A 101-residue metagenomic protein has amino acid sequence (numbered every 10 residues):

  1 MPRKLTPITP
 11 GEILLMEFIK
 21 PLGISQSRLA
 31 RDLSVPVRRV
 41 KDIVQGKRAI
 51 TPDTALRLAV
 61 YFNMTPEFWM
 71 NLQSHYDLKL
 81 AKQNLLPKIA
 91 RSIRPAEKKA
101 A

Functional and structural regions predicted by a protein language model:
M1-I24, N71: A short, Lys/Arg-rich alpha-helix, primarily the initiator
M16, S27, L56: Residues within the helices of the helix-turn-helix
I19, A30, A59: The alpha-helix within a helix-turn-helix
G23-D42: Short alpha-helical DNA-recognition segment
P36, K47, F62, Q73-Y76: The DNA-recognition helices of helix-turn-helix-type DNA-binding domains
K47-V60: Short, basic-rich loop-to-helix N-cap that marks the start of a DNA-contacting helix
M70-A101: Short, charged recognition helix plus adjacent turn of helix-turn-helix-like nucleic-acid-binding domains
